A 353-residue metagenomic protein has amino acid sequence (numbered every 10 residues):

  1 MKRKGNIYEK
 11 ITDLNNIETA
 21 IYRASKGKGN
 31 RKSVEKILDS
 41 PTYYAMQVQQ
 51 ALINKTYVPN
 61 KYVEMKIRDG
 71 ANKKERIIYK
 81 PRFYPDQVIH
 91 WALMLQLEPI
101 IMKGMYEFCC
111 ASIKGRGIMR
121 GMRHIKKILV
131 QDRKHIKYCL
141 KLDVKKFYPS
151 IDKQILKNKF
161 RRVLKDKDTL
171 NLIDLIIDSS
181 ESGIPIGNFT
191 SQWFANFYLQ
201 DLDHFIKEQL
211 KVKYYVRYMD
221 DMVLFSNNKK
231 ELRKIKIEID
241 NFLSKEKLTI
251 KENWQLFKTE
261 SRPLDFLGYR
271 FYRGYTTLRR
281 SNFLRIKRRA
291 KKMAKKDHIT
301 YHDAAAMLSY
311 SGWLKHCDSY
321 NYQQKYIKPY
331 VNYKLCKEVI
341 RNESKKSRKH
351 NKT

Functional and structural regions predicted by a protein language model:
M1-M46, R348-T353: Non-catalytic, polymerase-adjacent accessory regions of viral genome-replication enzymes
K2, Q87, W91, I176-S179 (+2 more regions): Right-hand nucleic-acid polymerase module
R3-I7, M94-D152: Active-site-proximal segment of RNA-dependent polymerases
G27-K36, N60-H90, G104-R116, L175-N196: Short, conserved non-catalytic motifs in the polymerase core
I37-K61: Amphipathic alpha-helical blocks
A51-L52, H124-M219, V223-E238, F257-P263: Conserved polymerase palm-domain catalytic core
D240-L248: A common structural junction motif
